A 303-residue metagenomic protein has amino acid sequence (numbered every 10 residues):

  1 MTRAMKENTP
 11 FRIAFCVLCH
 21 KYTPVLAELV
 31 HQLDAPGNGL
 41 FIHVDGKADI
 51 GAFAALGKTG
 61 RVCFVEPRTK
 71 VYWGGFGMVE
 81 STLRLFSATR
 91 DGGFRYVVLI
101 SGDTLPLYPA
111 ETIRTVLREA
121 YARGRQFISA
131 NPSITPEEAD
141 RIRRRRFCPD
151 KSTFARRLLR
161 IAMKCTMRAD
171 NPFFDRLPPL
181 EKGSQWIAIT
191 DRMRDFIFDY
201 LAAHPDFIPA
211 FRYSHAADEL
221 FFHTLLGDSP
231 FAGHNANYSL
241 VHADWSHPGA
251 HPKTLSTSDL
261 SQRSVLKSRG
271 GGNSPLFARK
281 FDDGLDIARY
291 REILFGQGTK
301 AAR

Functional and structural regions predicted by a protein language model:
T2-R303: ER/Golgi luminal nucleotide-sugar-dependent glycosyltransferases, focusing on the catalytic module
